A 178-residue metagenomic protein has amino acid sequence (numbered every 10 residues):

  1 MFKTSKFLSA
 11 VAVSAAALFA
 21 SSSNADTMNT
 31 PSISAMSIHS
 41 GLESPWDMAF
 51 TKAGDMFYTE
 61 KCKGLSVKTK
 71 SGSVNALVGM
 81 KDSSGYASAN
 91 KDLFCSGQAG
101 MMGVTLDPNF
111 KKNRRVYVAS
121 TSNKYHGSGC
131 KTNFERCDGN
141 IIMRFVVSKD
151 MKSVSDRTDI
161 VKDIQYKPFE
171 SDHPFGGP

Functional and structural regions predicted by a protein language model:
M1-V11: Bacterial N-terminal signal peptides that target proteins for export
A20-S22: N-terminal signal peptide c-region/cleavage motif recognized by signal peptidases
A25-P178: Acidic, Gly/Ser/Thr-rich repeat motifs that build Ca2+-stabilized beta-propeller blades
